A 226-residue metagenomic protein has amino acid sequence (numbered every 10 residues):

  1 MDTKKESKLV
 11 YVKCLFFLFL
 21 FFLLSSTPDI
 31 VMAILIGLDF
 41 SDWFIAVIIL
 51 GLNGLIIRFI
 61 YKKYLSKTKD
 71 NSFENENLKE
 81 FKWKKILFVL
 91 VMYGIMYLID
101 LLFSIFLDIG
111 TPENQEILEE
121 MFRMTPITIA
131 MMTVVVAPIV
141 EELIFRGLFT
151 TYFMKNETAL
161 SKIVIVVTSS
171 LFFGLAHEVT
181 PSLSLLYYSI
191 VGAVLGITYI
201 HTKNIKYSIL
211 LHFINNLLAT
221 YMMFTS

Functional and structural regions predicted by a protein language model:
D2-F19, K67-L98, K155-E157, S161: Interfacial transmembrane-helix boundary/kink motif in multi-pass membrane proteins
L9-K67, Q115: Alpha-helical transmembrane segments in multi-pass membrane proteins
V10-L18, D42-A46, L50, F81-V89 (+4 more regions): Residue-level signature of transmembrane alpha-helical entry/exit and packing/kink sites in multi-pass membrane
F21-D29, I49-I57, M92-D100, E141 (+4 more regions): Alpha-helical transmembrane segments of multipass membrane proteins
I34-F40, D108-P112, Y152-I163: Membrane interface segments of multi-pass transport proteins and intramembrane proteases
G37-L38, K69-A137, F224: Juxtamembrane helix-loop-helix connectors linking adjacent transmembrane helices in multi-pass membrane enzymes
L38-A46, Q115-E120, S184-L195: Non-cytosolic membrane-interface motifs at loop->transmembrane helix junctions
I95-Y97, M124-S226: Transmembrane helix-loop-helix hairpins at the membrane interface of multi-pass integral membrane proteins
